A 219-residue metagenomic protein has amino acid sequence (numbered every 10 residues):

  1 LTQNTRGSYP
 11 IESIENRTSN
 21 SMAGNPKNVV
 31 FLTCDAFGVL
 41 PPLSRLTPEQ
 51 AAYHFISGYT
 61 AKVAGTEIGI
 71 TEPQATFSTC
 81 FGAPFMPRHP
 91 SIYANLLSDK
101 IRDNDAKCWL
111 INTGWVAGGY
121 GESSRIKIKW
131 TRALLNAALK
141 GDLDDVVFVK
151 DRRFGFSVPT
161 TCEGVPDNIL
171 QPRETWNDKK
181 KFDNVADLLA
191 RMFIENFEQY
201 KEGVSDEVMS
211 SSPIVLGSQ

Functional and structural regions predicted by a protein language model:
L1-T175, M192-E195: Glycine-rich, often acidic-flanked micro-motifs that create phosphate/phosphodiester-binding or positioning elements
I169, E174-Q219: Generic C-terminus detector
